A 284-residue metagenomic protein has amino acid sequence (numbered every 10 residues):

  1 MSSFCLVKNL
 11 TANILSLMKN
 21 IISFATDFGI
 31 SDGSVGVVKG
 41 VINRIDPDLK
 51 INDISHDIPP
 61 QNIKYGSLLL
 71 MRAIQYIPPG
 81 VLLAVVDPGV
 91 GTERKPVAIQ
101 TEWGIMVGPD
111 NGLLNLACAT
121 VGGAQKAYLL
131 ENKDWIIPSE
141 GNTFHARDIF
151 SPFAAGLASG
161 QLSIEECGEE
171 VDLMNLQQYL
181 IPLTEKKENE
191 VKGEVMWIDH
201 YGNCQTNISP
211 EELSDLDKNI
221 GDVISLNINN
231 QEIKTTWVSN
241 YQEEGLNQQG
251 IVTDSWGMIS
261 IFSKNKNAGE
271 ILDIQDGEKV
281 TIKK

Functional and structural regions predicted by a protein language model:
S3, N13-I14: Short, positively charged and aromatic/hydrophobic N-terminal segments
L17-E93: N-terminal glycine-/serine-/threonine-rich phosphate-binding loop
F24, I51-I54, L82-A84, M106-P109 (+3 more regions): General beta-strand structural signal in soluble alpha/beta enzymes
I45, Y65, Y76-V86, G91-F150: Active-site histidine-anchored catalytic micro-motif
I45-D48, A73-I77, T120, G156-I164: Change "in soluble alpha/beta enzymes" to "in soluble alpha/beta proteins
I137-E212, D217-K218: Anionic-ligand-binding alpha/beta catalytic cores of soluble enzymes and soluble regulatory domains that recognize
Q205-L272: A conserved acidic, glycine/proline-rich C-terminal tail/linker
